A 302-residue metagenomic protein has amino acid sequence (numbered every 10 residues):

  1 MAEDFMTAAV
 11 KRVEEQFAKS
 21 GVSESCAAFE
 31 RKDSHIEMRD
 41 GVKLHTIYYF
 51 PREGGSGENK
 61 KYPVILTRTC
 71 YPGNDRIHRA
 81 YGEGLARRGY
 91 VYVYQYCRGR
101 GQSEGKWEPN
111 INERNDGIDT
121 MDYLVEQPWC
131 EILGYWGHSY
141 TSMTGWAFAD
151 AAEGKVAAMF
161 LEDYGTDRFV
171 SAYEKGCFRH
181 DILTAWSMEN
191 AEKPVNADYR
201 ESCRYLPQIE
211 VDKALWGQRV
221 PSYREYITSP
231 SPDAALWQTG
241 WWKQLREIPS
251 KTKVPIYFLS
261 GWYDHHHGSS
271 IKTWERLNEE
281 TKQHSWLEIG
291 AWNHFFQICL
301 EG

Functional and structural regions predicted by a protein language model:
A2-T7, S20, R87, D150-K251: Accessory cap/linker subdomain of secreted extracellular hydrolases
Q16-K60: N-terminal cap/lid segment of alpha/beta-hydrolase-fold proteins
F50-E126, Y173, E301: Cap/lid segment of the alpha/beta-hydrolase catalytic domain
E53-S56, R88, E126-E131, A152-V156 (+2 more regions): Secondary-structure transition/capping motifs at alpha-helix termini and the adjoining loop/turn into the next element
K60-P63, I132, P255: Alpha/beta-hydrolase fold active-site loops
P128-Y140: Alpha/beta-hydrolase fold nucleophile elbow
H138-T144, A152: Active-site loop->helix "elbow" adjoining a glycine-rich segment at hydrolase catalytic centers
S229-G302: C-terminal subdomain of alpha/beta-hydrolase-fold enzymes, centered on the catalytic histidine and its supporting
